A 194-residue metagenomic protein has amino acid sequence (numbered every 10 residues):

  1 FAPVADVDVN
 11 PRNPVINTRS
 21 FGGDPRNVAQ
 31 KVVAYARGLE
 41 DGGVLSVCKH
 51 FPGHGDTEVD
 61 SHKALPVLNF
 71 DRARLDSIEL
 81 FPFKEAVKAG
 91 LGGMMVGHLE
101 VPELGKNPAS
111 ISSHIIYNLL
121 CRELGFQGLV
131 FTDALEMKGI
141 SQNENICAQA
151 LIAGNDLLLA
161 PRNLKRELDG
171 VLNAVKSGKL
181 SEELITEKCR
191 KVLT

Functional and structural regions predicted by a protein language model:
F1: Acidic-leg catalytic submotif of subtilisin-like serine proteases
A5-V15: Short, conserved phosphate-binding/catalytic loop or strand-edge motifs used in phosphoryl-/nucleotidyl-transfer
I16-F21: Charged, often glycine-rich, active-site loop that binds/positions anionic groups
G23-E183: Second-shell residues forming the walls of enzyme active-site clefts
